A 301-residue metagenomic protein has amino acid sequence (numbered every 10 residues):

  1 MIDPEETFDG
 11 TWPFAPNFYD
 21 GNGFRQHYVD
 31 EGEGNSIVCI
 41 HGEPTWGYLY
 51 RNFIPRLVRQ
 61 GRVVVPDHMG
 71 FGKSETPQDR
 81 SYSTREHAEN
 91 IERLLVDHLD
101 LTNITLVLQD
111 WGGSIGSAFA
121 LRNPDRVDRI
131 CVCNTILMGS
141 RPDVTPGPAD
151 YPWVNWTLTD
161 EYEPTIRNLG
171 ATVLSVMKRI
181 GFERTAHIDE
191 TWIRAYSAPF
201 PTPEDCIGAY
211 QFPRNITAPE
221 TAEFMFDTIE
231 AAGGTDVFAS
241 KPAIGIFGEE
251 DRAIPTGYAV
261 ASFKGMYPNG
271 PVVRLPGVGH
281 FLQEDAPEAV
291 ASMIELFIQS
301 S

Functional and structural regions predicted by a protein language model:
M1-F18, F24-V29, S36, P44 (+7 more regions): Flexible "cap/lid" subdomain of the alpha/beta-hydrolase fold that forms the substrate-access gate
N52-R56: Typically the conserved alpha-helix immediately C-terminal to a functionally engaged Cys/Sec in thioredoxin-like
V58-D67: Active-site machinery of serine-nucleophile hydrolases
V278-P287: Catalytic histidine-centered segment of alpha/beta-hydrolase-like enzymes
